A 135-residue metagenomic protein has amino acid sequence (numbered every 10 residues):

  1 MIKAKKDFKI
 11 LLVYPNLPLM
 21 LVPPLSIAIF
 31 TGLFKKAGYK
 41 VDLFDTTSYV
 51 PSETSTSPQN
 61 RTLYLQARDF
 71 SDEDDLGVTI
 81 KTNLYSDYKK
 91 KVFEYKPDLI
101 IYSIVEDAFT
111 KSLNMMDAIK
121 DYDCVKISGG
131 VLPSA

Functional and structural regions predicted by a protein language model:
M1-K5, K91-V92: Short boundary motifs at domain starts and secondary-structure transition points
A4-D7, D121: N-terminal cationic leader/targeting segments used for protein routing and processing
K6-K9, D98: Nucleotide donor/acceptor-binding cores
F8-L19: Nucleotide-activated donor-dependent transferases that construct or modify glycoconjugates
P18-I27: Glycine- and acidic-residue-enriched helix-capping/strand-helix junction motifs
M20, P51-E53, F109: Generic structural signal for helix capping and beta-alpha/helix-loop junctions
S26, F30-F34, K40-S48, G77-A135: Glycine-rich beta-alpha loop elements in corrinoid/cobalamin-binding modules across cobalamin-dependent enzymes
S52-F93: Glycine-rich, highly charged phosphate/nucleotide-binding loops
